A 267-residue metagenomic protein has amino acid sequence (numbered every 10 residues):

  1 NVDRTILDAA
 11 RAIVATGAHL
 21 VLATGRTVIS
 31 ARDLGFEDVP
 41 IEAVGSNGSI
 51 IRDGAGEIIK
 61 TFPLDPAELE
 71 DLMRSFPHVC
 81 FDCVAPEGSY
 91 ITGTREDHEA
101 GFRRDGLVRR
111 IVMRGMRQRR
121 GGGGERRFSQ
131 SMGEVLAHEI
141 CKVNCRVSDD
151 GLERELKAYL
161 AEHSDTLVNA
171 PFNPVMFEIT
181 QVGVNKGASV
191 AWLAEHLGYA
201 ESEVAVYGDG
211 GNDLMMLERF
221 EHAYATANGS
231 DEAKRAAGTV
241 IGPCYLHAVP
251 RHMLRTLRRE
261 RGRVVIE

Functional and structural regions predicted by a protein language model:
N1-A18, T61-A67, G124-S129, Q181-E195: Short, acidic loop-to-helix structural element flanking the phosphoryl-transfer center in phosphate-processing enzymes
V2-R4, E178-E267: Mg2+-dependent phosphoryl-transfer enzymes with acidic/Ser/Thr/Gly-rich catalytic loops
T5-V108: Active-site phosphate-binding/coordination module
V28-R32, L152-E153, G187, D213-L214: Short, well-ordered alpha-helical microsegments
R32-F36, G56-E57, R95, K157-A158 (+3 more regions): Short amphipathic alpha-helical segments
E37-V39, N47, P77, H163 (+2 more regions): Short, structured coil segments at secondary-structure junctions
V39-N47, N169, A223-N228, I241-P243: Short hydrophobic/aromatic-enriched beta-strand-loop microsegments
V79, V84-A205: Conserved acidic, metal-coordinating active-site core of Asp-based, Mg2+-dependent phosphoryl-transfer enzymes
